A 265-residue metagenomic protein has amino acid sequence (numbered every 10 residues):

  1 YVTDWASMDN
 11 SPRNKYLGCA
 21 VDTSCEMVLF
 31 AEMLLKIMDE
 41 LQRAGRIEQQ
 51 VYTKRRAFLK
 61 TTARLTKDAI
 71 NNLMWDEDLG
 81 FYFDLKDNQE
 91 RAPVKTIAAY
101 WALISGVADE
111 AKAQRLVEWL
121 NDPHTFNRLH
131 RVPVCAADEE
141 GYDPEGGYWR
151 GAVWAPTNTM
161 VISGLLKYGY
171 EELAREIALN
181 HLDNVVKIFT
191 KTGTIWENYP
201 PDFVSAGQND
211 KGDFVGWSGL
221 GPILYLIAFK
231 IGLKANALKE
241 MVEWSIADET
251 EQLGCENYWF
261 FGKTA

Functional and structural regions predicted by a protein language model:
Y1-R56, P93, A137-M160, L166-K167 (+1 more regions): The feature captures the catalytic groove of carbohydrate-active enzymes
Y1-V21, D76-E77, V117-A137, N180 (+1 more regions): Active-site acid/base region of carbohydrate-active enzymes
A6, S11-P12, S24, D78 (+3 more regions): Intrinsic disorder/low-complexity detector
F30-L34, E40-N71, A111-P123, G169-V185 (+1 more regions): Extended, well-ordered alpha-helical scaffold segments
K36-D39, W75, I231: Generic secondary-structure signature for well-ordered alpha-helical cores
F81-W119, G147-F260: C-terminal capping/lid segments that line or modulate ligand- or cofactor-binding pockets
